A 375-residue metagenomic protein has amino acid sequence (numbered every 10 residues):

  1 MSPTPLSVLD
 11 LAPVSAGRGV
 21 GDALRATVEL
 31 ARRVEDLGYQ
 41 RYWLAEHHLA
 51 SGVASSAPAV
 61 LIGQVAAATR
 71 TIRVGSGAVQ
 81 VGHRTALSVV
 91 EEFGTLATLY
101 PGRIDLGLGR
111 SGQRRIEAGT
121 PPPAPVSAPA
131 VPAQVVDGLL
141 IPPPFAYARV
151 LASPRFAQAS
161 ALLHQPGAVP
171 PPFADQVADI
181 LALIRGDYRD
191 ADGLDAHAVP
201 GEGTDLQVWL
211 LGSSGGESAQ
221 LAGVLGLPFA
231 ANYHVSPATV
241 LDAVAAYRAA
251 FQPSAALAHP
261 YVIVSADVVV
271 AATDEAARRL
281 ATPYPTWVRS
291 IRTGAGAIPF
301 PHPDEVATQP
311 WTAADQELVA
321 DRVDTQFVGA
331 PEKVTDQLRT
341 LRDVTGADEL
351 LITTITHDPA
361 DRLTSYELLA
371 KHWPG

Functional and structural regions predicted by a protein language model:
M1-V74: N-terminal beta1-alpha1-beta2 module of alpha/beta enzyme domains
S2, V126-V199, A238-T345: An alpha-helical appendage that flanks or caps ligand/catalytic pockets
L6, V34, G38, E46 (+6 more regions): Conserved, mostly hydrophobic/aromatic
L6-D10, Y42-L44, R73-S76, I104-L108 (+4 more regions): Hydrophobic faces of well-ordered beta-strands that scaffold small-molecule active sites in alpha/beta enzyme cores
D10-R25, V79-L87, T204-S214, A271 (+1 more regions): Active-site mouth loops of central-metabolism enzymes
G21-R33, S214-Q220, P331-T340: Short, acidic/polar
T85-P132: A generic, well-ordered mixed alpha/beta core segment in the N-terminal half of proteins
E217-V240, V244: A conserved active-site cap/scaffold subdomain adjacent to cofactor or substrate pockets
